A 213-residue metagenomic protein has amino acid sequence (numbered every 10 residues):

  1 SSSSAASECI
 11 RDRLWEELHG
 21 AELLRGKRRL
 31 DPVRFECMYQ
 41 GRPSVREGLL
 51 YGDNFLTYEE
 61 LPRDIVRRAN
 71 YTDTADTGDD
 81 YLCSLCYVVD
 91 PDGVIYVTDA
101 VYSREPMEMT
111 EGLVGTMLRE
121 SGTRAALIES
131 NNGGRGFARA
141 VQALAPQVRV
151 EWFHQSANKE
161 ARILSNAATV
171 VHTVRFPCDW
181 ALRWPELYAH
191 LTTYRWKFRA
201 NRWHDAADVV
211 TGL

Functional and structural regions predicted by a protein language model:
S2, I10-T72: ATPase catalytic-site recognition across NTP-hydrolyzing enzymes
S2, S7, V88: Catalytic phosphate/metal-binding cores of nucleic-acid and nucleotide-processing enzymes, i.e., regions that mediate
A21, R42, R46, L50 (+2 more regions): Mg2+-dependent endonuclease catalytic cores in nucleic-acid-processing enzymes, primarily RNase H-like
R25-R29, S156, R199-R202: Hydrophobic alpha-helical scaffolding
Y39, N166, V209: A residue-level signal for conserved active-site and pocket-lining positions in enzyme catalytic cores
P62-V89: Gly/Thr-rich phosphate-binding beta-strand-loop-beta motif of the actin/hexokinase/Hsp70
Y71, W196-L213: Charge-patterned, long linear interaction tracts outside catalytic cores
L82, R124, A207: Residue-level detector of short, conserved catalytic/binding motifs and their immediate flanks
